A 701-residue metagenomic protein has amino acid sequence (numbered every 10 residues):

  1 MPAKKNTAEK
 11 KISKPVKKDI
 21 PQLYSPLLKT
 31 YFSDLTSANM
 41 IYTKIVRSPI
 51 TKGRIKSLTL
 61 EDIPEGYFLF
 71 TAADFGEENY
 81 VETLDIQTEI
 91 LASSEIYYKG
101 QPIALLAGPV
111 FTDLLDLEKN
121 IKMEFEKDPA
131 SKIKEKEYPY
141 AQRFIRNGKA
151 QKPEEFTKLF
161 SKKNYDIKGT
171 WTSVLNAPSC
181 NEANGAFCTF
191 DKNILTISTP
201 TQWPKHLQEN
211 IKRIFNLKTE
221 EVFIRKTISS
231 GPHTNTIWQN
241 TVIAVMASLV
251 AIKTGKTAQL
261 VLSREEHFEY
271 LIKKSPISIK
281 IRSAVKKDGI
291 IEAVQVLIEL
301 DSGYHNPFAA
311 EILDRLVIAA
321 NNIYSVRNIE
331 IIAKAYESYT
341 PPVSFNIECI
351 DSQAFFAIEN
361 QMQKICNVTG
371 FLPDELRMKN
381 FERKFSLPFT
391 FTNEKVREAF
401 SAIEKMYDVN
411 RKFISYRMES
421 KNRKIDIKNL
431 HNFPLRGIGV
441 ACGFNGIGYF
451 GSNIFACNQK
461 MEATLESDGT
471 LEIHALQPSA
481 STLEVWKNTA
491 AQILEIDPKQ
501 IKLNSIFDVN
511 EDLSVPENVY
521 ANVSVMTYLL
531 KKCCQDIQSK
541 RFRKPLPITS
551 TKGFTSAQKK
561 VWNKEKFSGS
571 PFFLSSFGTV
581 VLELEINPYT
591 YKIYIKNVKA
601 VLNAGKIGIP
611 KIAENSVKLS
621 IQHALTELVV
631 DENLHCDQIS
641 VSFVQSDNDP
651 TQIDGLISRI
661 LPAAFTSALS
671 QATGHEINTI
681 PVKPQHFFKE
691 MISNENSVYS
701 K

Functional and structural regions predicted by a protein language model:
P2-E398, I414-K701: Cofactor-binding beta-sheet edge motifs in enzyme active sites
I403: Divalent-cation
